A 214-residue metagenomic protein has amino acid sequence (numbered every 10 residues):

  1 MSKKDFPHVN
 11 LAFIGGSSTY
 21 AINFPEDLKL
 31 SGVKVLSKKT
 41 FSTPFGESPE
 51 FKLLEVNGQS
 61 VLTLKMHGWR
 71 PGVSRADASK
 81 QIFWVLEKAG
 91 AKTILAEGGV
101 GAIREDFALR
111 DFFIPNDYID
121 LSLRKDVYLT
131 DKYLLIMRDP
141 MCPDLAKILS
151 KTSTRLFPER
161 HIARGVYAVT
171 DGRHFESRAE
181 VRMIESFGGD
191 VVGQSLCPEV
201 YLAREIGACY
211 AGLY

Functional and structural regions predicted by a protein language model:
M1-M137: Metabolite-binding pocket within alpha/beta catalytic cores that recognizes anionic/polar moieties
F83, V181, C197-V200: Generic hydrophobic/aromatic pocket-lining and core-packing "Φ" positions
L86-G90, E185, R204: Non-catalytic positions within long, well-ordered alpha-helices that form the structural scaffold/packing of enzyme
K92-T93, D190, C209: Short acidic/polar active-site loop segments enriched in Thr and Asp
L121, M137-A146, S150: Glycine-rich loop/linker segments at domain edges
K151-D190: Active-site/ligand-binding-proximal alpha/beta "capping" segment
Q194-Y214: Zn-dependent metallopeptidase/amidohydrolase metal-coordination segment
